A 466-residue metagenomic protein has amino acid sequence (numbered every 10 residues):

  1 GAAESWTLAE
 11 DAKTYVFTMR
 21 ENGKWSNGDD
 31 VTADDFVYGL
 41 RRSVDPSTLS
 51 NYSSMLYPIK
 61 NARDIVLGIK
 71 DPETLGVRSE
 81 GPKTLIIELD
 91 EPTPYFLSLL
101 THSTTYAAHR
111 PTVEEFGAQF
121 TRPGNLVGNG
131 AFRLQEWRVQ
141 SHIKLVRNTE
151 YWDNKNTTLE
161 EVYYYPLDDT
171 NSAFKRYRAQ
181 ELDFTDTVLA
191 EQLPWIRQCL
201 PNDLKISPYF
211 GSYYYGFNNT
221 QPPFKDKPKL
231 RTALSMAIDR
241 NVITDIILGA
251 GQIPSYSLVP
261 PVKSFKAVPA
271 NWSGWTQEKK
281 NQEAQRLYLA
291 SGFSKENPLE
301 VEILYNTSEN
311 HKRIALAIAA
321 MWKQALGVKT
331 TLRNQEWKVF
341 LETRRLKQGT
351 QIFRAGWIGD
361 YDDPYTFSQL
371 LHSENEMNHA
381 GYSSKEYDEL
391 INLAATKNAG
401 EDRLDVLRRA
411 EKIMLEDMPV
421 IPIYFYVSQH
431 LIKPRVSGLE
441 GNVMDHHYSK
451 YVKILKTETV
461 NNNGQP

Functional and structural regions predicted by a protein language model:
A2-A3, D29, Y52, F96-Y106 (+4 more regions): A structural "hinge/loop" feature
E4-Y52, I86, A173-R176, F224-D226: Aromatic- and charge-enriched surface segment that lines or borders ligand/interaction sites
T32-G39, P82-E88, P92, G130-A131 (+6 more regions): Alpha-helical secondary-structure segments
G68-T74, P82-K83, L89-Y163, D169-N171 (+3 more regions): Gly/Pro-rich hinge or "lid" segments in bacterial periplasmic/extracellular proteins
V77-R78, Q277-E278, V328-E342, L346 (+2 more regions): Extracytoplasmic/peripheral linker and loop segments enriched in polar/acidic and small residues with frequent Thr/Pro
Q135-V146, Y163-Q221, D245-I246: Extracellular/periplasmic solute-recognition and catalytic clefts
V139, N281, Q285-G359, E374 (+2 more regions): Ligand/substrate-recognition segments at binding pockets and active sites
I253-S291, S308-R313: Structural transition elements
